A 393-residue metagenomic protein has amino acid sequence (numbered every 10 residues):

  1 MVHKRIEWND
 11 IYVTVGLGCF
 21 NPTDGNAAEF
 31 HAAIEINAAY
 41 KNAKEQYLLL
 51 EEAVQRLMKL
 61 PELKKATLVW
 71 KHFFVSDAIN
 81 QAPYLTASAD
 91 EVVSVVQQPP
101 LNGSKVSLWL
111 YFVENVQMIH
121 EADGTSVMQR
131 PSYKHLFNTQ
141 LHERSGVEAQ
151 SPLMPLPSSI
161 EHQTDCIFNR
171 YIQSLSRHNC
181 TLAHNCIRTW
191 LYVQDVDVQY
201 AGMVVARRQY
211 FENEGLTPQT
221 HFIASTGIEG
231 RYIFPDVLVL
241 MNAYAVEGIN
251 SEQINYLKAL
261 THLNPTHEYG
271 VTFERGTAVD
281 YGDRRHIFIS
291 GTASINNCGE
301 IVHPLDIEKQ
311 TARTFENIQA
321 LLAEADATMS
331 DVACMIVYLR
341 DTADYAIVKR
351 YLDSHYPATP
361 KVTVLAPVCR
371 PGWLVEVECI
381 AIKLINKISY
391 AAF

Functional and structural regions predicted by a protein language model:
M1-A333, Y338-F393: N-terminal presequence-like segments and the immediate start of the first folded domain
